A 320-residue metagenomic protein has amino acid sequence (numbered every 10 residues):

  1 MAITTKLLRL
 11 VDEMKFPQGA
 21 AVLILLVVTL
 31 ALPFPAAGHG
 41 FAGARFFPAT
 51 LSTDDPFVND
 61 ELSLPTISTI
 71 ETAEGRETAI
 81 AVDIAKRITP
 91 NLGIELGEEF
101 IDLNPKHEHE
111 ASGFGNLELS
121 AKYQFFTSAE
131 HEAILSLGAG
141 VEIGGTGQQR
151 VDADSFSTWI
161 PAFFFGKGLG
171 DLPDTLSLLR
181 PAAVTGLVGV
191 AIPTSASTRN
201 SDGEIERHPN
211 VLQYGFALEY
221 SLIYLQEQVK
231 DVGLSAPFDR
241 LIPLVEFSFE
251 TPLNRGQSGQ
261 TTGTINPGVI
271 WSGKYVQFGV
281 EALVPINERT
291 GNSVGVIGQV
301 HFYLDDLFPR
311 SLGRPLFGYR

Functional and structural regions predicted by a protein language model:
M1-F16: N-terminal secretory signal peptides that target proteins for export/translocation
I3-T5, L25, P285: Short coil/turn motifs at helix boundaries and re-entrant loops, enriched in small/polar and proline residues
D12-E13, V28-L30, P237: Residues at the start of alpha-helices and the adjacent loop-to-helix junctions
F16-P17, G38: Intrinsically disordered, low-complexity cationic segments
A20-A31: Bacterial N-terminal signal peptides
P33-P35: N-terminal signal peptide c-region/cleavage motif recognized by signal peptidases
A37-R320: Transmembrane beta-barrel domains of Gram-negative outer membranes and organellar outer membranes
